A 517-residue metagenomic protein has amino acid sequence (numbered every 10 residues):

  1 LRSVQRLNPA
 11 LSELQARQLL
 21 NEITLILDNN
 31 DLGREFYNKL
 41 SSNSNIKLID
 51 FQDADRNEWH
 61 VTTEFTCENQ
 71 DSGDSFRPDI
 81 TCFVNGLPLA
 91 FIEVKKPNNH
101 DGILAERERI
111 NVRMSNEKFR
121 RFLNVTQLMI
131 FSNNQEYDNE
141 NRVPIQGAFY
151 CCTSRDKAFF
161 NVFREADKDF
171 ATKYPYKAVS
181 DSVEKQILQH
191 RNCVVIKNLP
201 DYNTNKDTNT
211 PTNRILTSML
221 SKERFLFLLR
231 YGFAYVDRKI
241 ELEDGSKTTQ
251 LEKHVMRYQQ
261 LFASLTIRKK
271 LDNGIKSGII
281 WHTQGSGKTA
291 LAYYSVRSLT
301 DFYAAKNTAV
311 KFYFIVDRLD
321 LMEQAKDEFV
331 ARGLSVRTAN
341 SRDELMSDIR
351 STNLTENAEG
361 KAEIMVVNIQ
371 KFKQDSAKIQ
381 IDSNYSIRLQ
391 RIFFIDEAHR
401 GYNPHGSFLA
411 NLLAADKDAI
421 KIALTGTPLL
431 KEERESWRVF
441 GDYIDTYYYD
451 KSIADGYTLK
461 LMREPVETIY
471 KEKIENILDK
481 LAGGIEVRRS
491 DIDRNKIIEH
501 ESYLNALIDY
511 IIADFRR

Functional and structural regions predicted by a protein language model:
L1-K311, V316, D320, Q324-S335 (+3 more regions): ATP-dependent helicase/translocase motor core
V84, D272-K276, A305, A358-K361 (+2 more regions): Short basic/glycine-enriched coil/helix segment immediately N-terminal to the Walker B
F131, M365-N368, F394, I420-T425: Structural recognition of the conserved hydrophobic beta-strand(s) that form the central parallel beta-sheet of P-loop
T283-Q284, H399-G401, A415-E432: Conserved helicase ATPase motor motifs in RecA-like P-loop NTPase domains
L321, K371-Q374, H399-N403, L429-L430: Residues immediately C-terminal
E344-M365: Conserved motor-coupling elements within RecA-like helicase/translocase cores
N384-I420: SF2 helicase catalytic motif II
R434-R517: Interdomain helical connector at the RecA1-RecA2 junction of SF1/SF2 helicase-like NTPases
